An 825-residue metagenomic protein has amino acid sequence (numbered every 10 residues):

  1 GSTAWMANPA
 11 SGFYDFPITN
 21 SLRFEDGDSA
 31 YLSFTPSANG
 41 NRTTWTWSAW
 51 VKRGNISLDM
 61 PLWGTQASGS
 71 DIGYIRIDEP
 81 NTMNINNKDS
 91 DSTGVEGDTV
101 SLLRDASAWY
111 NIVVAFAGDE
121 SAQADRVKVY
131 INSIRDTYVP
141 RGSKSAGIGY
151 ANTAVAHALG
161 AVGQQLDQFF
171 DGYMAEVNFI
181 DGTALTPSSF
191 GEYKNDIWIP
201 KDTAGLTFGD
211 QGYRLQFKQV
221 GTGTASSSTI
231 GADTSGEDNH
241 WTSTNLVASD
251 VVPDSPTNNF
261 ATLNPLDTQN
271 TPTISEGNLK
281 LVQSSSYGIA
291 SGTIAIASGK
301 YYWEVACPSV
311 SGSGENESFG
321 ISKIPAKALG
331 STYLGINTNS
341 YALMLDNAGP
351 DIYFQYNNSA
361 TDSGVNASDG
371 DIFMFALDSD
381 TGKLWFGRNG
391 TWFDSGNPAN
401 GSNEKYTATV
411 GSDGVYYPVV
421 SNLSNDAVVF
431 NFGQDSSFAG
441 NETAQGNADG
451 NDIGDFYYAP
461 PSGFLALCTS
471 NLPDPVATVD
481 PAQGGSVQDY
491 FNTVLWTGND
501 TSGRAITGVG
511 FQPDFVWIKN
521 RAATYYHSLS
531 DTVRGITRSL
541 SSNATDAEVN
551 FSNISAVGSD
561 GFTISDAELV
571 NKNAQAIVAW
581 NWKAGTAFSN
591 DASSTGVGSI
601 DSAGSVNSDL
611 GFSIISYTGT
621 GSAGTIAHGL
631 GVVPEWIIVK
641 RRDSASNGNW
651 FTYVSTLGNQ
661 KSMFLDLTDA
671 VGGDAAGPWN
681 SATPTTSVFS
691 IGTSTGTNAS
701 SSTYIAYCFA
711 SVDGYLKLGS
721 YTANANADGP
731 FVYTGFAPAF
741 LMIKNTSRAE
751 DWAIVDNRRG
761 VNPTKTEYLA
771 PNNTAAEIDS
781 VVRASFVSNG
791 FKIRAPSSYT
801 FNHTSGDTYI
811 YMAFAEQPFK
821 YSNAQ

Functional and structural regions predicted by a protein language model:
G1-N20, E25-D28, S121-Q123, T137-R141 (+11 more regions): Extended recognition patches within non-cytosolic domains
G1-T43, P80-V95, T153-A158, A248-S291 (+5 more regions): Low-complexity, glycine/proline/serine-rich flexible segments
T3-D26, S48-I56, Y74-A146, F354 (+2 more regions): Extracellular glycan-interaction surfaces
P17, T44-N55, F116, G160 (+12 more regions): Extracellular, beta-strand-rich glycan-interacting domains
D26-T44, G94-R104, G163-L166, P200-L206 (+8 more regions): Short surface loop/edge beta-strand patches of beta-sandwich-type extracellular domains that form ligand-contact sites
S29-N84, S121-Q123, T183-S188, I296-S298 (+4 more regions): Extracellular glycan-recognition modules
D89, Y150-M174, P796-Y799: Extracellular glycan-interaction patches encoded by glycine-rich segments
S318-I372, G611-S613, L718: Glycine-aromatic-enriched beta-strand/loop faces of beta-sandwich-type recognition domains, especially lectin-like
